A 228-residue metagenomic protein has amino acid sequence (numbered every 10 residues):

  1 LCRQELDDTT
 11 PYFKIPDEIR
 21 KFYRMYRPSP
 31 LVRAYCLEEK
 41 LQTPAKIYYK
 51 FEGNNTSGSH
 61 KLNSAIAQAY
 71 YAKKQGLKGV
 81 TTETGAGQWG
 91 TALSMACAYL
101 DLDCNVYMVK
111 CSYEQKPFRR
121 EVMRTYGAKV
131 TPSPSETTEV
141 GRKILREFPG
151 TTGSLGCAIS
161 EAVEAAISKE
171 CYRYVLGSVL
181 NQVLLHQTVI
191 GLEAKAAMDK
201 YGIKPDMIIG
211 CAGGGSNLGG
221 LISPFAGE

Functional and structural regions predicted by a protein language model:
L1-E228: PLP-dependent amino-acid enzyme catalytic core
